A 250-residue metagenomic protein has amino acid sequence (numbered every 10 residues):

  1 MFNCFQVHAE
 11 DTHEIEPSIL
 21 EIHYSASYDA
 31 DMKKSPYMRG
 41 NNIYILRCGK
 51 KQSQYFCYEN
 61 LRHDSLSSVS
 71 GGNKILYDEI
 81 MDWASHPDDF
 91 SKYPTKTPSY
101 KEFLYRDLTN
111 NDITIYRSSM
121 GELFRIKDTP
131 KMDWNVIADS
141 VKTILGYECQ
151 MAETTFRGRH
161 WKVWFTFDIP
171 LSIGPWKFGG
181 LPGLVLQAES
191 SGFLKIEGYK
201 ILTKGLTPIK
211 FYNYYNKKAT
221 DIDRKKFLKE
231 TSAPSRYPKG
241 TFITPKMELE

Functional and structural regions predicted by a protein language model:
M1-N3: Sec-dependent N-terminal signal peptides
F5-E10: Boundary of Sec targeting at the N-terminus
D11-E250: Extended soluble regions of mature proteins
